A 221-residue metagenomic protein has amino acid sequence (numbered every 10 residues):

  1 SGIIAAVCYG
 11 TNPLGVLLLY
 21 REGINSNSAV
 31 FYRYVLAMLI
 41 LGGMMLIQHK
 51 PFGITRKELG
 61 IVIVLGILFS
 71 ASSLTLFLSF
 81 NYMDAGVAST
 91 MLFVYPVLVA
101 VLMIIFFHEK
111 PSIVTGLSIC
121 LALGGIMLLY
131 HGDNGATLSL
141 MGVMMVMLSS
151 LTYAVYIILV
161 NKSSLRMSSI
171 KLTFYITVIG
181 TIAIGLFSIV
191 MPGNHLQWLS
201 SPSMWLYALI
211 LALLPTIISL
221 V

Functional and structural regions predicted by a protein language model:
S1-Y32, I67, A71, T75 (+2 more regions): Glycine-/small-residue-enriched transmembrane alpha-helix faces in small-molecule transporters and effluxers
G2, A6, I61-V62, G66 (+6 more regions): Residue-level signature of transmembrane alpha-helical cores of multipass secondary-active transporters and flippases
C8, P13, M45-L92, L128 (+1 more regions): Specific transmembrane alpha-helical segments of multi-pass solute transporters/efflux pumps, especially DMT/EamA
N27-G43, T115-L121, M141-M145, L159-V160 (+1 more regions): Hydrophobic alpha-helical transmembrane segments of multi-pass integral membrane proteins, especially transporters
S28-L39, L68-F69, L76-K110, S149: Specific alpha-helical transmembrane segments that line the substrate/conduction pathway and gating interfaces
L41, I63, F69, L102 (+3 more regions): Hydrophobic transmembrane alpha-helices of multi-pass small-molecule transport proteins
R56-G60, S89-L92, H108-L128, A136-V143 (+1 more regions): Loop-to-transmembrane alpha-helix entry segments
A71-N81, M127-G135, G180-L196: Hydrophobic alpha-helical transmembrane segments in multi-pass integral membrane proteins
